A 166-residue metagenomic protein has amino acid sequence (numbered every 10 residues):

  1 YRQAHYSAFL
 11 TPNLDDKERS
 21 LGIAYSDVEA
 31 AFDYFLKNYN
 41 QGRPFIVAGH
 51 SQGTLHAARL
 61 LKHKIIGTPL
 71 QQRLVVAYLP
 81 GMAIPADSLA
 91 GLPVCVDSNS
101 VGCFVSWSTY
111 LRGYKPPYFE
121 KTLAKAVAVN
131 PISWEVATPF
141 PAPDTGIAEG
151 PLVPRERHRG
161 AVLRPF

Functional and structural regions predicted by a protein language model:
Y1-P44, F166: Active-site catalytic motif of lipid deacylating hydrolases and related acyltransferases
H5, G53, M82-P85: Surface-exposed, flexible loop/turn segments at secondary-structure boundaries
F9-P12, R59-L60, L89: Short, solvent-exposed loop/turn and secondary-structure capping segments
E29-Q41, K62-F166: Surface cap/lid and interfacial helix-loop subdomains adjacent to catalytic sites that gate substrate access
I46-G49, A77: Short glycine-rich or small-residue beta-strand-to-loop segments that form or flank ligand, phosphate, metal/Fe-S
G49-A57: Gly/Ala-rich beta-loop-alpha elbow adjacent to hydrolase catalytic centers
